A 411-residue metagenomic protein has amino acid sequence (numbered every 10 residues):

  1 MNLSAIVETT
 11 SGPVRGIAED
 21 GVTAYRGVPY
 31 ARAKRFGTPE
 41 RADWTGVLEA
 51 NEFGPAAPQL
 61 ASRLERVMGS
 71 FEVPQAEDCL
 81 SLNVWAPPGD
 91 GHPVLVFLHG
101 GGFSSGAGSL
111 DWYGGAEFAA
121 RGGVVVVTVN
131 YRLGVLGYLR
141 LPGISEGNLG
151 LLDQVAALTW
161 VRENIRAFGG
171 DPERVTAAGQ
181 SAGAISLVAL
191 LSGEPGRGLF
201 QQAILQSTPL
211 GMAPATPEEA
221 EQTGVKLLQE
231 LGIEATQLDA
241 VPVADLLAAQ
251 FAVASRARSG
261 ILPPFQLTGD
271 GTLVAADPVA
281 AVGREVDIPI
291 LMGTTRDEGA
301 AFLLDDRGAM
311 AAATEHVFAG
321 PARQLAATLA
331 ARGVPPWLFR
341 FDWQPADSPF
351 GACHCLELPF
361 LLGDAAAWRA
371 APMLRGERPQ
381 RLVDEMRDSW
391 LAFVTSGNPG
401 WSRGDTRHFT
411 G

Functional and structural regions predicted by a protein language model:
M1-N148, R369-W401: Non-catalytic accessory segments of hydrolases
Y30-A31, G134, L210, R296-G299 (+2 more regions): Short, solvent-exposed loop/turn segments at secondary-structure junctions
T38, Y131, T295, F341 (+1 more regions): Active-site donor-binding loop signature of nucleotide-sugar glycosyltransferases
P58-R63, I261, F265, D364-A367: Active-site Gly/Thr loop motif
G69-G232, A281-F302, A331: Serine-hydrolase-like catalytic core of hydrolytic proteins
Q154-L158, R162, T314, F318-A326 (+1 more regions): Short, hydrophobic/amphipathic alpha-helical packing segments that form internal helix faces or helix-helix interfaces
R197, Q202, Q206-A327: Substrate-access "cap/lid" subdomains that shape and gate the entrance to catalytic or ligand-binding pockets
V286-P289, A300, L304, A327-G411: Mobile gating loops/cap/lid regions near enzyme active sites that modulate substrate access
